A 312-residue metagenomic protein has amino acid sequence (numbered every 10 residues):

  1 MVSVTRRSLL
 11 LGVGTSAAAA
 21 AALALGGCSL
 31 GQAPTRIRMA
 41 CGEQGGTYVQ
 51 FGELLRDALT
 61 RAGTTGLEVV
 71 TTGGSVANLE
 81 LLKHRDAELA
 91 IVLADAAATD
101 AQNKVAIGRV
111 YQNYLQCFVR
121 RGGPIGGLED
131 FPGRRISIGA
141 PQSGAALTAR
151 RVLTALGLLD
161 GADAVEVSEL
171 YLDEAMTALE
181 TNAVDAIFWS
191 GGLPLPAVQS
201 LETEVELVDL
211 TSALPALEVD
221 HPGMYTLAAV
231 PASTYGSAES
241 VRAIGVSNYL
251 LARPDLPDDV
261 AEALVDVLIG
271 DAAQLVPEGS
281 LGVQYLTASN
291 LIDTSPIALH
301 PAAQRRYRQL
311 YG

Functional and structural regions predicted by a protein language model:
V2, S8-G27: N-terminal export signals
S29-G31: Bacterial signal peptide processing site
P34, T64, A77, Q102 (+2 more regions): Extracytoplasmic
P34-A62, N113-T181, D293, I297-A302: Bilobed "Venus flytrap"/periplasmic-binding protein-like clamshell domains and structurally analogous long
G52, E68-V105, D173-L179, L193-L201: Pocket-flanking alpha-helical
A94-A97, D160-L251, D255-L256: Pocket-lining segment of extracytoplasmic ligand-binding domains
Q102-V110, I136-S137, S233-R242: A structural signal for short loop-to-beta-strand junctions that line the ligand-binding cleft of periplasmic/secreted
V241-G312: Segments of small-molecule ligand-sensing domains
